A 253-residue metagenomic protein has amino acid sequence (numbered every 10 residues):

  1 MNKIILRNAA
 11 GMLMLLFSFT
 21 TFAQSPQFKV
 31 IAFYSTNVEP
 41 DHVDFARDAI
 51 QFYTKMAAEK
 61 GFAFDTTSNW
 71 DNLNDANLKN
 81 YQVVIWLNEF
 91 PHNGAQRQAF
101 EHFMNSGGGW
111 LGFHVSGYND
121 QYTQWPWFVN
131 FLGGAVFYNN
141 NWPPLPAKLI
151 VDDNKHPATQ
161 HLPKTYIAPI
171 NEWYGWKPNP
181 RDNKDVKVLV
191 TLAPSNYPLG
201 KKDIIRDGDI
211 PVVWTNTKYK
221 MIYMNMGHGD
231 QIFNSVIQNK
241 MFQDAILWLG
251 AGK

Functional and structural regions predicted by a protein language model:
M1-P26: Bacterial Sec-dependent N-terminal signal peptides
Q24-N119: Helical hinge/lid and interdomain linker segments adjacent to catalytic or ligand-binding clefts that mediate domain
S25-Y34, F52-K55, E59-F62, S195-V212 (+1 more regions): Extracellular ligand-binding/catalytic regions of CAZymes and related secreted enzymes and adhesion modules
D44-F45, T123-P126, K201-K202: Short aromatic-enriched loop/helix-cap "lid" or pocket-rim segments at secondary-structure transitions that line
D48, F52, N80, A95-A99 (+4 more regions): Extracytoplasmic/secreted proteins, especially bacterial periplasmic and envelope-associated proteins
T67, L189-T191, M224: Hydrophobic residues at beta-strand termini and immediately following loops that shape nucleotide-binding pockets
F90-L162: A glycine-rich, often tryptophan-bearing local segment used as a flexible ligand/cofactor-contacting loop or short
Y138-K218: Catalytic beta-strand/loop cores that center a nucleophilic Ser/Cys/Thr and support acyl-enzyme chemistry
